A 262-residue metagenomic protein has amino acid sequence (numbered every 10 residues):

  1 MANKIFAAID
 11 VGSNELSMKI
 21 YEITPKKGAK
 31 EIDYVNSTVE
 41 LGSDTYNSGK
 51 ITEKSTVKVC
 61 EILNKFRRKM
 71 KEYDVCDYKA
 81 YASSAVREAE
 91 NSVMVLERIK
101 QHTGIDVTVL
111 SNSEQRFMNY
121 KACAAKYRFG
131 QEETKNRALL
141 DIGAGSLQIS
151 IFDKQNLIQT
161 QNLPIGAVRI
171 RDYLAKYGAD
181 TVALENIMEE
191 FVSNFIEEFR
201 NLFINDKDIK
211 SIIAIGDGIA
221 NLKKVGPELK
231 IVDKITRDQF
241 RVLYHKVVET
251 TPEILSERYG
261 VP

Functional and structural regions predicted by a protein language model:
A2-K30: N-terminal basic/disordered segments at the start of proteins
K4-F6, I20-E22, E40, D44-Y73 (+3 more regions): Helical "lid/coupling" subdomains associated with nucleotide-phosphate turnover
N14, C76, K210: Short acidic/polar active-site loop segments enriched in Thr and Asp
K26-I32, N156-Q159: Beta-strand initiation motifs
G28-V39, Y73: N-terminal glycine-rich anion-binding loops that anchor highly charged ligand groups
A80: Dinucleotide-binding Rossmann-like beta1-alpha1 core, especially the glycine-rich loop that anchors the ADP
G143-S146: Active-site-adjacent helix-turn-beta-strand microarchitecture at beta-sheet edges that either contains or buttresses
